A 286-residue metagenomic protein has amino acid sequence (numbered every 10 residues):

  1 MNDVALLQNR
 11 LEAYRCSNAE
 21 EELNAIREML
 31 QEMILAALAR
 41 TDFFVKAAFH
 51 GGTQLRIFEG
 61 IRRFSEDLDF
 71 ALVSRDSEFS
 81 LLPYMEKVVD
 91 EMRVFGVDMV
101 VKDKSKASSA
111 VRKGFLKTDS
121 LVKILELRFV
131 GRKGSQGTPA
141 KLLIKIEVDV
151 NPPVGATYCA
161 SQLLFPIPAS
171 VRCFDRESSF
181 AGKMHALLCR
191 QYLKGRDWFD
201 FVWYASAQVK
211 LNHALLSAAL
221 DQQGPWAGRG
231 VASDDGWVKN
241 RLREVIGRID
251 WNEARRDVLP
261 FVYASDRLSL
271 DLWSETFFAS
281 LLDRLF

Functional and structural regions predicted by a protein language model:
M1-A47, F58-I61, V73-F286: Structured mid-to-C-terminal alpha-helical surface segments
H50-T53: Glycine-rich beta-strand-to-loop/alpha-helix junction loops that act as flexible
S65: Anion-coordinating catalytic cores for phosphoryl-, nucleotidyl-, and glycosidic chemistry
L68: Structural signature of FAD isoalloxazine-binding scaffolds in flavoprotein oxidoreductases
